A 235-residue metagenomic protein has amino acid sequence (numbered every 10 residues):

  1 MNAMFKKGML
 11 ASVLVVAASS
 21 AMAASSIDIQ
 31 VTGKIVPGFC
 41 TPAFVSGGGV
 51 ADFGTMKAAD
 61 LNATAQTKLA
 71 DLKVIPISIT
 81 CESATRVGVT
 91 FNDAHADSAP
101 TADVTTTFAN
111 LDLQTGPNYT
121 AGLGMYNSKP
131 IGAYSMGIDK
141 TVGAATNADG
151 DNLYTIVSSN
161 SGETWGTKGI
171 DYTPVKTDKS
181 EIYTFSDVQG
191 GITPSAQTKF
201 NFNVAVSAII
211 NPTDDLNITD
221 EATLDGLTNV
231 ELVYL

Functional and structural regions predicted by a protein language model:
M1-A24: Gram-negative bacterial Sec-dependent N-terminal signal peptides
N2-A3, M22-L235: Mature extracellular/passenger domains of Gram-negative fimbrial/pilin and adhesin proteins
